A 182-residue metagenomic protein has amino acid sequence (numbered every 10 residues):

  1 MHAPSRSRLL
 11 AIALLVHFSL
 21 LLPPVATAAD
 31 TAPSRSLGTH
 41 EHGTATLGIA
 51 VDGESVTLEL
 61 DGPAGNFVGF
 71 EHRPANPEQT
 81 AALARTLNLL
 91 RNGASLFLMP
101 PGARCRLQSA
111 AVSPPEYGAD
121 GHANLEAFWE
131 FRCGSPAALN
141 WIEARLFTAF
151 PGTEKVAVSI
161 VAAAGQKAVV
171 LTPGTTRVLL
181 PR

Functional and structural regions predicted by a protein language model:
M1-S7: N-terminal secretory signal peptides that target proteins for export/translocation
S5, A13-L15, A28: Short stretches within intrinsically disordered, low-complexity N-terminal or propeptide regions
S7-L9, L21, V161: Serine/proline-rich low-complexity intrinsically disordered segments, especially terminal tails, linkers
A11-P23: Bacterial N-terminal signal peptides
L22-T31: Signal peptide processing junction and immediate N-terminal pro/mature segment of secreted/exported proteins
T31-R182: N-terminal soluble domains immediately following signal/targeting peptides that reside in extracytoplasmic
